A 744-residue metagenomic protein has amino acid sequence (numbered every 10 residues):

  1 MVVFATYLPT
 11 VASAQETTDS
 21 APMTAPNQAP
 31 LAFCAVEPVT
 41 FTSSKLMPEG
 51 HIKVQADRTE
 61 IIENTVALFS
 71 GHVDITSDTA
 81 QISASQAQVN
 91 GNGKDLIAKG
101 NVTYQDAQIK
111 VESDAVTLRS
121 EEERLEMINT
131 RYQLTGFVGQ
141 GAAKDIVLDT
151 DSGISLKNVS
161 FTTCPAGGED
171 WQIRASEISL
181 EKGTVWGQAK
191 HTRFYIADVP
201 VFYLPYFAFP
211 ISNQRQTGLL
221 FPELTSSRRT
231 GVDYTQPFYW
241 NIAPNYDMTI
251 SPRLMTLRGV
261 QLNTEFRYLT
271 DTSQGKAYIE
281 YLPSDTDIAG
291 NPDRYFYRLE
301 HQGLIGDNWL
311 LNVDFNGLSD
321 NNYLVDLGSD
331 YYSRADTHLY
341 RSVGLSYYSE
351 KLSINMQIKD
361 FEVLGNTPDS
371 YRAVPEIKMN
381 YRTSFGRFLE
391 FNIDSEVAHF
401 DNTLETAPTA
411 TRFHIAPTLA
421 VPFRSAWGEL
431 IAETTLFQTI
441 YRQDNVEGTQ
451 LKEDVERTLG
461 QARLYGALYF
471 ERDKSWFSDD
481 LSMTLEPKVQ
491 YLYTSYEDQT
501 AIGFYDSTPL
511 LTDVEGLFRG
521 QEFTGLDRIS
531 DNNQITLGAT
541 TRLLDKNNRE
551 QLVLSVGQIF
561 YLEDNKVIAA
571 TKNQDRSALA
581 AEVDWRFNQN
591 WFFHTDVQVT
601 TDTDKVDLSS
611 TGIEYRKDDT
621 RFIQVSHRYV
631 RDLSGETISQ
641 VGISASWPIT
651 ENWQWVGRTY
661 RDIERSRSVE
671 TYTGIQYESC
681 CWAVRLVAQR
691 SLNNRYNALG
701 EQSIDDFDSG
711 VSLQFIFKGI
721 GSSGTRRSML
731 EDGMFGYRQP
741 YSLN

Functional and structural regions predicted by a protein language model:
M1-S13: Gram-negative bacterial Sec-dependent N-terminal signal peptides
A14-T150, Q236, W240-I242, R267 (+2 more regions): Post-signal-peptide, soluble extracytosolic/periplasmic N-terminal scaffold domains of envelope/secretory systems
P30, Q55, I109-I128, Y132-S155 (+3 more regions): Outer-membrane beta-barrel proteins and related beta-barrel translocases across Gram-negative bacteria
